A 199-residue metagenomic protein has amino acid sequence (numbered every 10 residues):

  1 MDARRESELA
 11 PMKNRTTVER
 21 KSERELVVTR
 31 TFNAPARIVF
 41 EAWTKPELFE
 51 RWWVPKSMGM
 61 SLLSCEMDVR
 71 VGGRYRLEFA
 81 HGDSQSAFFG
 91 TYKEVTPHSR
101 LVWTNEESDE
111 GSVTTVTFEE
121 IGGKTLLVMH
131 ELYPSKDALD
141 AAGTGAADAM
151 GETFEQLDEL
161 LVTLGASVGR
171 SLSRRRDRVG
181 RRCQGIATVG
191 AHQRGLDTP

Functional and structural regions predicted by a protein language model:
D2-G59: Hydrophobic ligand-binding cavity/cleft-lining segments
R4-S7, E25, V102-E152: Beta-strand/loop substructures that line and gate deep hydrophobic ligand-binding cavities in soluble
V27-V28, E47-Q85, G169-L172: Short beta-edge strand/loop motif at the mouth of beta-sheet-based domains
R30, S64-M67, F88-E94, N105 (+1 more regions): Hydrophobic/aromatic beta-strand elements that line small-molecule binding cavities or substrate pockets in beta-rich
A36-R37, R70, K93-S99, T117-L126: A short, structured loop/turn motif at beta-sheet edges
A166, G190-A191: Small-residue helix-boundary/cleavage micro-motifs
